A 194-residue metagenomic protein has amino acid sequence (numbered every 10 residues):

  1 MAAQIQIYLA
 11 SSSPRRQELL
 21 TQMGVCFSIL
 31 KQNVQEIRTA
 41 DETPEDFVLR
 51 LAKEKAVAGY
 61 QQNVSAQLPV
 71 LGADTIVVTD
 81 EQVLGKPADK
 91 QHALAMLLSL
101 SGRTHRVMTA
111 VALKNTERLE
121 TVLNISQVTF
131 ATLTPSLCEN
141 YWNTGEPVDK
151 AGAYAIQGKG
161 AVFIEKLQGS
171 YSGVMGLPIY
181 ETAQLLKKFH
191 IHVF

Functional and structural regions predicted by a protein language model:
A2-V25: N-terminal beta1-alpha1 ligand-phosphate binding loop
A3-Y8, P44-F194: Anionic-ligand binding patches
S12, Q32, T116: Cofactor-binding loop segments of dinucleotide-utilizing enzymes, especially the Rossmann-like FAD- and NAD(P)+-binding
P14, E42-P44: Non-transmembrane, interaction-prone segments in cytosolic or luminal domains
G24-D41, L119-N124: Short glycine-rich, Thr/Ser-proximal phosphate-binding strand/loop in the N-terminal lobe of ATP-dependent enzymes
